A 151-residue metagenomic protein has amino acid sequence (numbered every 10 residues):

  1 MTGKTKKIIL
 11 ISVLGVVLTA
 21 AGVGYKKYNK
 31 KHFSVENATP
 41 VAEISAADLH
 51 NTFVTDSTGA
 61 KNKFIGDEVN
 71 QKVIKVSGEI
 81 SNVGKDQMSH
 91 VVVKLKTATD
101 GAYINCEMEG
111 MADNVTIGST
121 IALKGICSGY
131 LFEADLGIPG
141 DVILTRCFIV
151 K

Functional and structural regions predicted by a protein language model:
T2-K151: OB-fold and OB-like single-stranded nucleic-acid-recognition modules and their adjacent interaction interfaces
